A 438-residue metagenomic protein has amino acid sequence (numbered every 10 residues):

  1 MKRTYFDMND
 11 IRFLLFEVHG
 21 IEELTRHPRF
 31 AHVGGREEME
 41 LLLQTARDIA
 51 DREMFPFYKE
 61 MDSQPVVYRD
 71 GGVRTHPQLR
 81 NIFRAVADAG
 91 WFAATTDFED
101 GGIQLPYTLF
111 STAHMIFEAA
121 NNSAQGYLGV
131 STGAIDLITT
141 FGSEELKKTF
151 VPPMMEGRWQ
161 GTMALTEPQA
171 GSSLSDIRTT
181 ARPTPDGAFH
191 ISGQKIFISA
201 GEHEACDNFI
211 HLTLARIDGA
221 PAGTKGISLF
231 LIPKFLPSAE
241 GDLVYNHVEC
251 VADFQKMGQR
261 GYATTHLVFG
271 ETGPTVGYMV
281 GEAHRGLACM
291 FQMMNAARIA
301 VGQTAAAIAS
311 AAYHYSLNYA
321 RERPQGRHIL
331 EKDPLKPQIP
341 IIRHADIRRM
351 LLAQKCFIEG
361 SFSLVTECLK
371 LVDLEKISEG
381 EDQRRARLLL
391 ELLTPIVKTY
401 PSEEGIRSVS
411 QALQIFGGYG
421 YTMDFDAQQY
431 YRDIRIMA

Functional and structural regions predicted by a protein language model:
M1-G126, E145, T149, D373: Amphipathic, small/basic residue-rich leader segments at the start of a protein or domain
K2-Y5, D10, H19, P183 (+5 more regions): Alpha-helix capping/hinge segments and adjacent helical runs
H19-D48, L137-S143, K332-K336, P340 (+4 more regions): N-terminal leader/propeptide and maturation segments of large enzyme subunits in energy/redox metabolism and hydrolases
Y127-S131, G142-P183, L369-R387, G405-V409: Internal maturation/activation junctions in enzymes
I135, A252, M290-R298, K336-P337 (+3 more regions): Short beta-alpha connecting loops at secondary-structure transitions that line or flank enzyme active sites
A188, S192-Y245: A short core secondary-structure module
F197, L236-V251, K256, A263-A297 (+1 more regions): A glycine-rich, basic-preceded beta-loop-alpha segment at the flavin cofactor/substrate interface of flavin-utilizing
N295-S378: Extended amphipathic alpha-helical segments enriched in small hydrophobics
